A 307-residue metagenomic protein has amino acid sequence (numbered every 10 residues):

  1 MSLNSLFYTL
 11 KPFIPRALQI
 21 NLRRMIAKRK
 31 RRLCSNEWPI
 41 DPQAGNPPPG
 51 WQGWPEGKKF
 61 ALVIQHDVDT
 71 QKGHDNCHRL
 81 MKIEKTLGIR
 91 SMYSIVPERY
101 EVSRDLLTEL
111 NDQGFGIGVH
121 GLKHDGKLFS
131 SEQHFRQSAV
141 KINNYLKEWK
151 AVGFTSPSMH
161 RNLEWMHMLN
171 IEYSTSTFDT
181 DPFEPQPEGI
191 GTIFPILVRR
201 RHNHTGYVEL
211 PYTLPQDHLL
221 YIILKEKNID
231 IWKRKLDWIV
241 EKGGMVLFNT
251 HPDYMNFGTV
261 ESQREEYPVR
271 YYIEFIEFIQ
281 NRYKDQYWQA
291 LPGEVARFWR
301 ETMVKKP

Functional and structural regions predicted by a protein language model:
M1-V63, Y287-A290: N-terminal pre-catalytic segment of deacetylase/amide-hydrolase enzymes
L10, D67, I117-H120, F154 (+4 more regions): Conserved, mostly hydrophobic/aromatic
K28-I40, P49-G50, N143-G244: Active-site-adjacent pocket scaffolds in enzyme catalytic domains
R31-G116, S158, N162, M168 (+1 more regions): Active-site beta->alpha N-cap acidic-glycine motif
N46-P48, I229-P307: C-terminal domain-boundary segment and adjacent tail
P48, C77, M81, R104-T108 (+4 more regions): Generic structural signal for well-ordered alpha-helices, preferentially at hydrophobic/aromatic core positions
K58-L62, L87-S91, D112-I117, K147-V152 (+4 more regions): Short, well-ordered coil/turn segments that N-cap beta-strands
D69-D75, S94-D105, D125-R136, G153-E164 (+5 more regions): Acidic-and-aromatic substrate-binding clefts and catalytic sites of carbohydrate-active enzymes
